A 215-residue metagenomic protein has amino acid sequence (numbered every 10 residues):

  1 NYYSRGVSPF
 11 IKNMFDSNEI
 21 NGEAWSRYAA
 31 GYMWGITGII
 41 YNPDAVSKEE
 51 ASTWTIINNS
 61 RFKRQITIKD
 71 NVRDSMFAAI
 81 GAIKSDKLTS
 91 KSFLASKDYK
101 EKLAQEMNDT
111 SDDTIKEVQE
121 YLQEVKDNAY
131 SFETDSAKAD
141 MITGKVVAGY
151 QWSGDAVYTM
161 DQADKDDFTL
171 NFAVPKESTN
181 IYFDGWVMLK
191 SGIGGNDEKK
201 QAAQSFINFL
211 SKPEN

Functional and structural regions predicted by a protein language model:
N1-N128, E133-S136, D140: Extracytoplasmic ligand-binding site segments that recognize negatively charged/polar headgroups
G31, G38, V147-A148, N180 (+1 more regions): A residue-level structural signature of the nucleotidyltransferase/glycosyltransferase Rossmann-like core
T37, R64, V147, D184-W186 (+1 more regions): Residue-level detector of short, conserved catalytic/binding motifs and their immediate flanks
F62, V146, D166-L170: Local beta-strand N-terminus motif with an aromatic residue
Y130-S131, V147-W152: Paired acidic/hydrophobic, glycine-rich loop segments that form the ligand-binding mouth/hinge of periplasmic-binding
A137, D155-A156: Alpha-helix capping/helix-boundary segments
Q151, D155, Q162-N215: Extracytoplasmic/periplasmic substrate-recognition and gating elements
